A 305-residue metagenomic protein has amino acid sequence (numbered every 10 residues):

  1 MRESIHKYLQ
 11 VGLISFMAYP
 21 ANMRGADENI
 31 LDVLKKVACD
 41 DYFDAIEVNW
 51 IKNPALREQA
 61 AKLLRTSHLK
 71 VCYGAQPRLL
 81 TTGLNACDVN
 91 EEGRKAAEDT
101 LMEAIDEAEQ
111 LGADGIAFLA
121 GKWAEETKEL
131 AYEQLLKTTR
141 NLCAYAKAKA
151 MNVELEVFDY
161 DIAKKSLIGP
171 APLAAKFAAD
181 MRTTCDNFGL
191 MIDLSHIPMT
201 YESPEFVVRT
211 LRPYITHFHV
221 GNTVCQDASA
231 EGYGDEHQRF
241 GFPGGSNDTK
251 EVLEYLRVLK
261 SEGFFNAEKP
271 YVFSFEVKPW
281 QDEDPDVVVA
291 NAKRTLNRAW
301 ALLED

Functional and structural regions predicted by a protein language model:
M1-E103, E109, C185-N187, A290-D305: N-terminal pre-domain/capping segments
R2-E3, C87-G189: Active-site acidic/histidine proton-transfer and metal-coordination neighborhood in alpha/beta enzyme cores
K7-F16, D44-V48, L69-Q76, I116-F118 (+4 more regions): Hydrophobic faces of well-ordered beta-strands that scaffold small-molecule active sites in alpha/beta enzyme cores
P20-A26, A45-A60, A124-E126, E133 (+5 more regions): Acidic-and-aromatic substrate-binding clefts and catalytic sites of carbohydrate-active enzymes
D32, K36, A55-T66, D99-D106 (+8 more regions): Alpha-helical scaffolding segments of alpha/beta enzyme cores, especially the outer helices of TIM-barrel or partial
A146-F242: Acidic/histidine-rich catalytic cores of soluble enzymes
E202, G244-N266: A short, acidic, amphipathic alpha-helical segment used as a generic capping/interface helix at domain edges
Y233-F240, E268-D286: Active-site clefts of carbohydrate-active enzymes
